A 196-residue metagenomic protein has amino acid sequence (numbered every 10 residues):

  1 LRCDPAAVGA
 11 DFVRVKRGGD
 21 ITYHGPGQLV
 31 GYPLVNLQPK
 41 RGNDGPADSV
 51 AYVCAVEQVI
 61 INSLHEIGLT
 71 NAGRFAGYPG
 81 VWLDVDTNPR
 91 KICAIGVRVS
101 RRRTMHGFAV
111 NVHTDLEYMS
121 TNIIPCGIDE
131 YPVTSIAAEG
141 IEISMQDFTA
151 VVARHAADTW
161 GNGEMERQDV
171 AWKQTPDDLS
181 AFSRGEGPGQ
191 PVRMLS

Functional and structural regions predicted by a protein language model:
L1-K91, E142, Q146, Q174-S196: N-terminal lobe of the biotin/lipoate ligase/transferase fold
F12, A94, V133-S135: Conserved beta-strand scaffold positions in the cores of enzyme catalytic domains, especially in NTP/NDP-utilizing
T22, S100-T114: Conserved phosphate/anionic-ligand binding catalytic regions in large, soluble enzymes, centered on
G31-P33, V97, V110: Preference for bulky hydrophobic residues occupying beta-strand positions in well-ordered beta-sheet regions
A72-G73, D115-Y118: Proline-centered turn/helix-capping motifs that create local helix->coil transitions or kinks
W82, R98, E117-S196: C-terminal accessory segment of soluble enzyme catalytic cores
I92-V99: Glycine-rich, charged/polar anion/phosphate-binding loops that engage phosphate groups from diverse ligands
